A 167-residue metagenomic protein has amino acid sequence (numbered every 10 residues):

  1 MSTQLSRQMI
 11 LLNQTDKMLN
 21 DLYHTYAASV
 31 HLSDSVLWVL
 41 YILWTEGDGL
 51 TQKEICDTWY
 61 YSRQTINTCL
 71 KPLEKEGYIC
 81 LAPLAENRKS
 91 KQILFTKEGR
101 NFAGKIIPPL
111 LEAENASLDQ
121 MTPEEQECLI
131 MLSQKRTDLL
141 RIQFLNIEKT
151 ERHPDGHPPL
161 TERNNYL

Functional and structural regions predicted by a protein language model:
M1, E124-L167: C-terminal regulatory/oligomerization modules of transcriptional regulators
M1-V30, E162-Y166: N-terminal leader segment of winged-helix/HTH proteins
Q4, Q8, T15, S35-V36 (+3 more regions): N-terminal positioning helix adjacent to the helix-turn-helix/winged-helix DNA-binding module
L11, M18, L22, W38-I42 (+2 more regions): Pre-recognition alpha-helix immediately N-terminal to the DNA-recognition helix within helix-turn-helix or winged-helix
D21-T65: N-terminal helix-turn-helix DNA-binding core of bacterial DNA-binding proteins
S29-S33, T65-T68, P72, T122 (+1 more regions): Short glycine/proline-centered loop/turn elements that form peptide/ligand docking sites
K71-M131, N165: Charged, amphipathic alpha-helical coiled-coil/dimerization segments
